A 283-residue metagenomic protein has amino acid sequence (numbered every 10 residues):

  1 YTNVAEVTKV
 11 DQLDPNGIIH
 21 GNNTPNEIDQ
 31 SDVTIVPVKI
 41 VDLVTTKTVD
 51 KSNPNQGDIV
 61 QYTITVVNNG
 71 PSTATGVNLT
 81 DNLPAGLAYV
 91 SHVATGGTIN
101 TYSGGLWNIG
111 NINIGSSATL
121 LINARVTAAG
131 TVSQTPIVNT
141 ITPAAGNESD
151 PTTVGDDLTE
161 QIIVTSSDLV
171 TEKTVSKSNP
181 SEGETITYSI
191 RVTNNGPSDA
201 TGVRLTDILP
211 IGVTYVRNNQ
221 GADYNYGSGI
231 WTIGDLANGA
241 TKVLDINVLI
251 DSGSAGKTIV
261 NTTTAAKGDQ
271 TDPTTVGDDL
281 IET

Functional and structural regions predicted by a protein language model:
Y1-T283: Exported/extracytosolic protein signature
